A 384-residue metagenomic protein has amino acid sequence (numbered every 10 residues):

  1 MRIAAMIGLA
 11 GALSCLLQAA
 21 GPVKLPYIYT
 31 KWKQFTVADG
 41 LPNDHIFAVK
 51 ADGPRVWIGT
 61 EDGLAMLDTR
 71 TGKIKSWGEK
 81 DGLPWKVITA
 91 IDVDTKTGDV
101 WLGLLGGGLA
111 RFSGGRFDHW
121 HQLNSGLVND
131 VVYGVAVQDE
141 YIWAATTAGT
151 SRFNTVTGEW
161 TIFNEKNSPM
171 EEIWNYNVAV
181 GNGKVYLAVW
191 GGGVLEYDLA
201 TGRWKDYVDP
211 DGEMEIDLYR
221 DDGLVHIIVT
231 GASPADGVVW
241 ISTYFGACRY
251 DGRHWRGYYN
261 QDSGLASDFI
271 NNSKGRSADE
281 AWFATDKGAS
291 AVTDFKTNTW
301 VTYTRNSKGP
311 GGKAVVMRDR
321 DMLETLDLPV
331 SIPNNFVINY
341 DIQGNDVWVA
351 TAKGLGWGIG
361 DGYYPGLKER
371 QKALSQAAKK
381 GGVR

Functional and structural regions predicted by a protein language model:
M1-A5: Positively charged n-region of N-terminal signal peptides that target proteins for export
M6-C15: Bacterial N-terminal signal peptides
Q18-R384: Carboxylate-rich, polar loop motifs that coordinate divalent cations or form catalytic acidic clusters
